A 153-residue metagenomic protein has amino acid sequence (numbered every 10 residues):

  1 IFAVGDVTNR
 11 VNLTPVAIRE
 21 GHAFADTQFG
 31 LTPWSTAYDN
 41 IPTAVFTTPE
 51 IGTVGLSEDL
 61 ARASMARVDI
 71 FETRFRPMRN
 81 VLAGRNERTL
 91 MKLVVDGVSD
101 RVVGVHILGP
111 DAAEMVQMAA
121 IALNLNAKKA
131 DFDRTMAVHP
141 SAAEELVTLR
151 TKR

Functional and structural regions predicted by a protein language model:
I1-V11, S99: Short FAD-binding loop at a beta-strand-to-alpha-helix junction that anchors the flavin cofactor in diverse
V4, L13-R19, A143-R153: A broadly tuned preference for mixed-charge, low-complexity surface segments
V4, P15-Y38, R67, L125: Internal hydrophobic alpha-helix adjacent to the cofactor/substrate pocket in enzyme cavities
N9, L13, W34, D111-E114 (+1 more regions): Residues at the start of alpha-helices and the adjacent loop-to-helix junctions
V11-P15, G55-L56: Active-site metal-coordination segments of metallo-dependent hydrolases
F29, I41, F46-R153: Flexible, glycine-rich terminal cap/loop adjacent to redox cofactors in electron-transfer oxidoreductases
